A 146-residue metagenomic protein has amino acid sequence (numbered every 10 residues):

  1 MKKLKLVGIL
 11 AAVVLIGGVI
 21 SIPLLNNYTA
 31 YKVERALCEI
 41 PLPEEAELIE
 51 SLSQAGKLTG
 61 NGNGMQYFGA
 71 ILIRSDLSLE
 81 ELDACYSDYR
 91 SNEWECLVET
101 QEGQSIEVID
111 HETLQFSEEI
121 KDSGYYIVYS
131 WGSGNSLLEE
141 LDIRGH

Functional and structural regions predicted by a protein language model:
K2-A70, R74-H146: An acidic-aromatic pocket/loop used at catalytic or ligand-binding sites
